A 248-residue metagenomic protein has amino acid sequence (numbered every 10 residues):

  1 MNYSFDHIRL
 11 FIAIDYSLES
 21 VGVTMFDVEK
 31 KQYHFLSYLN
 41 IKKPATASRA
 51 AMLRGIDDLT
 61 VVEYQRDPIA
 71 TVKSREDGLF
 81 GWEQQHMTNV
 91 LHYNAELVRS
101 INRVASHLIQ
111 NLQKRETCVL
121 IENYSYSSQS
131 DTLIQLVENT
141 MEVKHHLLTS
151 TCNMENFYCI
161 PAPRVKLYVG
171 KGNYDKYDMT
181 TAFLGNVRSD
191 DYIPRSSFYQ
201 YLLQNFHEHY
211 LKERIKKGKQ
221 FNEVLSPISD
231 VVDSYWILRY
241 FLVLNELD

Functional and structural regions predicted by a protein language model:
M1-D248: Phosphate- and other anionic-substrate recognition elements at nucleic-acid/protein interfaces
